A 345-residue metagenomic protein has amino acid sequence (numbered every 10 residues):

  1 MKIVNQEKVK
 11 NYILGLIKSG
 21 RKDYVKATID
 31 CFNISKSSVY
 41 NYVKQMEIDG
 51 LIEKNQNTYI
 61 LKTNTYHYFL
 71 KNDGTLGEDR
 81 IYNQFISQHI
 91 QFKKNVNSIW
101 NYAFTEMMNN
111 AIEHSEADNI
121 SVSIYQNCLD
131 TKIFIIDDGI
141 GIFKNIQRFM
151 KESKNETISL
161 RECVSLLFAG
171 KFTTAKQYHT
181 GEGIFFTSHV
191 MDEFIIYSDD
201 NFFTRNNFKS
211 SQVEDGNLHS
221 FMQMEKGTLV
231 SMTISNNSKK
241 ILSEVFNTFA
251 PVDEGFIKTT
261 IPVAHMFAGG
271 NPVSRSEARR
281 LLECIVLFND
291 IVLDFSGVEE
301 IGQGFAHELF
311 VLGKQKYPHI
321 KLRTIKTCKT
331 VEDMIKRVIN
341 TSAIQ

Functional and structural regions predicted by a protein language model:
M1-T105, H114-S121, S238-L282, K321-Q345: Bergerat-fold GHKL ATPase/HATPase_c domain
K22-D23, L287-V292, P318-I320: Short, surface-exposed connector motifs at secondary-structure boundaries
E53-H67, I112-L242: Conserved beta-strand-loop-beta-strand hairpin that lines the nucleotide-binding pocket of ATP/GTP-utilizing enzymes
L160-C163, G183, E277, F305-A306 (+1 more regions): Helical mechanochemical/support elements of P-loop NTPase systems and associated helical scaffolds
F186, R280, E308-L309: A short acidic, amphipathic alpha-helical/loop segment
N207, G302-H307, D333-I335: A short acidic (Asp/Glu
F267, F288-I301: Short, glycine-/small-residue-enriched flexible loop/hinge segments at domain edges that mediate gating
F305-K316: Short, non-transmembrane amphipathic alpha-helical segments
